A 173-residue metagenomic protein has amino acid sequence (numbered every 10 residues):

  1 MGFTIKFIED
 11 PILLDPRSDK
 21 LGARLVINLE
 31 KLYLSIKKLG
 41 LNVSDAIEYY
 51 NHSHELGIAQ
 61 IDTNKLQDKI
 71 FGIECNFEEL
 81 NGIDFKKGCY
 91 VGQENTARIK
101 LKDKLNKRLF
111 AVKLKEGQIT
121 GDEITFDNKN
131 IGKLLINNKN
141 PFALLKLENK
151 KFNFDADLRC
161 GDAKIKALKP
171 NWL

Functional and structural regions predicted by a protein language model:
M1-L56, T125-F126: Acidic, low-complexity central loop/insert segments
L13-I27, D68-D84, G88: The conserved catalytic core of RNA pseudouridine synthases
L32, I61, K150: Short, acidic Gly/Pro/Ser/Thr-rich loop/turn segments
S35-K38, K65-L66, F154-D155: Short, charged, solvent-exposed linker or helix-capping segments at domain edges/interfaces that act as flexible hinges
G40, G57-Q60, N81, D155: Glycine-centered secondary-structure boundary/capping sites
A46-F77: Short, conserved active-site entrance elements at the starts or edges of catalytic domains
N51, I61-T63, K86-G88, Q93-I99: Conserved active-site beta-strand-loop modules that form the wall/rim of enzyme catalytic pockets and either contain
I73-I83, Q93, A97-L173: Glycine-rich, small/acidic residue-mixed loop/short-helix segments
